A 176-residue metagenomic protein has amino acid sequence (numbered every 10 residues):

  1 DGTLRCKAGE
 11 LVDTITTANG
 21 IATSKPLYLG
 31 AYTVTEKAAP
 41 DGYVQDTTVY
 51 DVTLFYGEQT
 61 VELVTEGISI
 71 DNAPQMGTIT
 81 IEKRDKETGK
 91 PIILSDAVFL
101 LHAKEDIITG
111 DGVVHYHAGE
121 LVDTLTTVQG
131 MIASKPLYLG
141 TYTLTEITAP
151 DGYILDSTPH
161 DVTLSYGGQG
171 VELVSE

Functional and structural regions predicted by a protein language model:
D1-E176: Solvent-exposed loop/turn and edge beta-strand elements of beta-rich ligand-binding domains
